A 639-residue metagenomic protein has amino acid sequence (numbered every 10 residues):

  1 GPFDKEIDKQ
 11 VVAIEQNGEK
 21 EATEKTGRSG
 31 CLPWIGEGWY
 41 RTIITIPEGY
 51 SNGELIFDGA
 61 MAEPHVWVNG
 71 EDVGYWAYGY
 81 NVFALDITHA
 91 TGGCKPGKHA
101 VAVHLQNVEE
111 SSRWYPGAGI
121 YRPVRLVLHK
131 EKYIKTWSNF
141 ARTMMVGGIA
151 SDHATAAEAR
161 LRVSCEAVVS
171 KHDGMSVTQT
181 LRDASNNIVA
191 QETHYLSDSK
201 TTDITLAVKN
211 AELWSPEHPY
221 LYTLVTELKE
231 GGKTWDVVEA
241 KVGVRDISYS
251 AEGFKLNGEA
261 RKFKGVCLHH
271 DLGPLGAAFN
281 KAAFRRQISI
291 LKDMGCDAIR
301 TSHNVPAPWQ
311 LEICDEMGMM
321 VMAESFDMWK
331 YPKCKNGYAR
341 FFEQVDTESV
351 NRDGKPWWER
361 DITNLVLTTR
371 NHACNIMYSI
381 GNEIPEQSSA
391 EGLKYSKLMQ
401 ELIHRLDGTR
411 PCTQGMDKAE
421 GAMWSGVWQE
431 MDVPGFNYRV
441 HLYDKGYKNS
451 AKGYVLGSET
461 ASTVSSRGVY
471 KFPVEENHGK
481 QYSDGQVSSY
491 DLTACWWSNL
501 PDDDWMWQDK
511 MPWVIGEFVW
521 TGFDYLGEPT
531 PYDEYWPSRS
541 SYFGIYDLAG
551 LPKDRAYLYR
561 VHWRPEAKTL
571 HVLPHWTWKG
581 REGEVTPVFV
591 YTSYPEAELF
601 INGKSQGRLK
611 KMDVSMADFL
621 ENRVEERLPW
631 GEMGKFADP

Functional and structural regions predicted by a protein language model:
G1-G30, Y78-G79, H89-L161, V169-M175 (+5 more regions): An acidic-aromatic loop/edge-strand motif
Q16-E19, G30-W137, V168-K171, A184-S185 (+5 more regions): Accessory beta-strand-rich segments of carbohydrate-active enzymes
E37, P96-G97, E158, S197-T201 (+1 more regions): Solvent-exposed, conformationally flexible loop/turn segments
Y40-T42, N81-L85, K200-L206, N622-E626 (+1 more regions): Short strand-edge motifs at loop-to-beta-strand transitions and within beta-strands of extracellular beta-rich domains
G53, A157-C165, E584-V588: Structural beta-strand segments of beta-rich domains
W67, R182, E227-K229, K255 (+1 more regions): Core beta-strand residues in small-molecule sensory/regulatory alpha/beta domains
E71-D72, E110, P123, E131 (+1 more regions): Extended substrate-binding grooves/exosites of carbohydrate-active enzymes
G92-P96, S164-S248: Extended acidic/polar, glycine-enriched regions that form or flank non-catalytic beta-rich accessory modules
